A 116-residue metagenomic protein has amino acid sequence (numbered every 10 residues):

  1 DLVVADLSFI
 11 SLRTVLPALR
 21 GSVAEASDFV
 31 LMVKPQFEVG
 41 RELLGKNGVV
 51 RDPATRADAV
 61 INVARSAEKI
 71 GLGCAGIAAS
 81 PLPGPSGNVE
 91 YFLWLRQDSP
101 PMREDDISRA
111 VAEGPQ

Functional and structural regions predicted by a protein language model:
D1-D6: Short SAM/SAH-binding signature in class I
L7-S8, V33: Glycine-rich, N-terminal phosphate-binding loop of Rossmann-like dinucleotide-binding domains
R13-V30: A short glycine-rich, Lys/Arg-flanked "PGG" loop and its adjoining helix->strand segment in the class I
K34, G87: Residue-level signal for inorganic ion chemistry
P35-D52: Short, glycine-/aromatic-enriched active-site segment of Class I SAM-dependent methyltransferases
R56-I70: Short alpha-helix
L72-P83: Conserved S-adenosyl-L-methionine
V89, L93-Q116: Flexible, glycine-/basic-rich loop-and-beta segments that form/coincide with the SAM-dependent methyltransferase
